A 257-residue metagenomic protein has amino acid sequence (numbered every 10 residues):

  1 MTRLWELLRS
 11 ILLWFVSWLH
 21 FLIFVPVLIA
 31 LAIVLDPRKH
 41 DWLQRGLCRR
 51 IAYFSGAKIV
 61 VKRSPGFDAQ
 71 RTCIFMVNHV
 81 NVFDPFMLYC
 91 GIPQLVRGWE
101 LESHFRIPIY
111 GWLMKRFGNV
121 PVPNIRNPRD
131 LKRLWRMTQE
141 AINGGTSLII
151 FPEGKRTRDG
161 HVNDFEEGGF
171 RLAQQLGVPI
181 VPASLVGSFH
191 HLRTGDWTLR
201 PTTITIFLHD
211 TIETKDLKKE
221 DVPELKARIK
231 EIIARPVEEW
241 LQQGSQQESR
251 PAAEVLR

Functional and structural regions predicted by a protein language model:
L4, K132-R257: Non-catalytic C-terminal accessory region of glycerolipid acyltransferases and related lyso-lipid remodeling enzymes
L4, L8-I11, F15, L43-I51 (+1 more regions): Hydrophobic alpha-helical segments of integral membrane proteins, encompassing both true transmembrane helices
L4, L8-I33: A hydrophobic membrane-anchoring feature enriched in long, contiguous, low-charge segments that mark signal-anchor
F24-R45, A52-G56, R63, F67-N127: Catalytic core of membrane glycerolipid acyltransferases/transacylases, capturing the structured, soluble-facing
I51-A52, M114, A141, A173: A generic structural signal for well-ordered alpha-helical segments
S55-K62, L131-K132, S188-H190: Short gly/ser/thr-rich secondary-structure transition/capping motifs
